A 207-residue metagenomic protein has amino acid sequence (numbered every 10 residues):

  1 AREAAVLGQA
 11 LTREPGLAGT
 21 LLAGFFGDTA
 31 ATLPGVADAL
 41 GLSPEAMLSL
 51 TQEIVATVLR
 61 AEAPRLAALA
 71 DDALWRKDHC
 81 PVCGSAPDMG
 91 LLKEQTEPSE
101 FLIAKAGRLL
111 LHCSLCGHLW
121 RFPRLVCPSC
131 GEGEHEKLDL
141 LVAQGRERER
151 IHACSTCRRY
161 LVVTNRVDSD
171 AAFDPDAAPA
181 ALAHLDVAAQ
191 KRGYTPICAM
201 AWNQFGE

Functional and structural regions predicted by a protein language model:
A1-A70: N-terminal alpha-helical interaction blocks
G8, G16-G19, G24-G27, G35 (+9 more regions): Residue-identity detector for glycine
T20-F26, S49-V58, E94-I103, A189 (+1 more regions): Short N-terminal helix-initiation segments at or just after the protein's N-terminus
A63-A188: Cys/His-clustered metal-coordination modules, chiefly Zn-binding fingers
P175-E207: Hydrophobic, glycine-enriched assembly/anchoring segments
